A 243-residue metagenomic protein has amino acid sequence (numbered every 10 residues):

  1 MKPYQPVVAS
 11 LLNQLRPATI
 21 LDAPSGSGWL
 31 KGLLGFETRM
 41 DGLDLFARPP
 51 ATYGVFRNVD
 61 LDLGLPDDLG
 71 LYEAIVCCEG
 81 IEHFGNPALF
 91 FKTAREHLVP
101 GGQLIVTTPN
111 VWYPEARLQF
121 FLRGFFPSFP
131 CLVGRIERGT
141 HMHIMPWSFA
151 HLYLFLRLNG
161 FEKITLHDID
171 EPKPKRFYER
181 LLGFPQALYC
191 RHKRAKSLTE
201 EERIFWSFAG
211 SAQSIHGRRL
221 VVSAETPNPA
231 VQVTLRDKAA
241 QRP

Functional and structural regions predicted by a protein language model:
M1-P17: Conserved alpha-helix/loop element of class I SAM-dependent methyltransferases that forms part of the SAM/SAH-binding
K2, P6, W29, G85-E96 (+1 more regions): S-adenosyl-L-methionine-dependent methyltransferase catalytic module, highlighting the catalytic core
Q14-R16, D67-G70: Glycine-rich phosphate-binding loop signature in dinucleotide/nucleotide-binding domains
P17-G26: Conserved class I S-adenosyl-L-methionine
A18, G54, E73: Conserved acidic residues
S25-G64: Class I SAM-dependent methyltransferase SAM/SAH-binding core
V76: A conserved beta-strand element that flanks and buttresses the S-adenosyl-L-methionine
E79-H83: A short His-aromatic
